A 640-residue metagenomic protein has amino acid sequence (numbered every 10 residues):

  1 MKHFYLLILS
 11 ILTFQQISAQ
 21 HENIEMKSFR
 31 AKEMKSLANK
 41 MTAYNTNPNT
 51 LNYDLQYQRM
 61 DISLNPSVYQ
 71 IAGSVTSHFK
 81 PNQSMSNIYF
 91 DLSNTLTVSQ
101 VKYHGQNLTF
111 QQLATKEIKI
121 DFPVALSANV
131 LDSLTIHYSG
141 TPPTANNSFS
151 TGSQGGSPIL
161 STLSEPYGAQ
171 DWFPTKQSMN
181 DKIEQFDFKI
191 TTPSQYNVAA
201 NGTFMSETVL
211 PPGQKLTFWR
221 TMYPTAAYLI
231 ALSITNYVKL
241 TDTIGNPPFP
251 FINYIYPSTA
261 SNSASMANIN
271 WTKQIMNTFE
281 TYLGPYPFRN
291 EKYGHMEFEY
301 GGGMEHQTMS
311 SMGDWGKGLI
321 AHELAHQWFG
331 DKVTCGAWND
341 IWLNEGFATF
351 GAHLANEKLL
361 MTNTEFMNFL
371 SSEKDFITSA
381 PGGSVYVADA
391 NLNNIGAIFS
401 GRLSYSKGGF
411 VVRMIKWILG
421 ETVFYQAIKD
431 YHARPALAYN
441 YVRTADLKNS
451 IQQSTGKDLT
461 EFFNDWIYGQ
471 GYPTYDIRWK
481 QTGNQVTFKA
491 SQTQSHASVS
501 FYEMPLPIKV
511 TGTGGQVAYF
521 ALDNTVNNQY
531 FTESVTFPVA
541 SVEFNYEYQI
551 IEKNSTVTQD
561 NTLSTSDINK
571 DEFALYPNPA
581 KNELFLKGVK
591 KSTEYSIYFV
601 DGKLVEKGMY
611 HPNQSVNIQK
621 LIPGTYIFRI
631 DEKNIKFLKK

Functional and structural regions predicted by a protein language model:
Y5, S18, I568-Y576, A580-K640: C-terminal outer-membrane/trafficking sorting elements
A19-A72, T460-E461: N-terminal, polar/Ser/Thr-rich
H21-F29, I88, S93-Q154, T532-T536: A surface-exposed beta-strand-loop module
G73, E165, Q177-A321, F350: Hydrophobic helix-coil surface modules that form long, contiguous segments used for peptide/substrate interaction
H137-F186, Y548-L563, Y576: Glycine/proline-rich low-complexity spacer/linker segments in large multi-domain proteins
S310-N368: Zinc-dependent metallopeptidase catalytic helix centered on the HExxH motif and its immediate flanking segment
E345-F410, M414, I418, L437-A438: Acidic/His/Gly-enriched intrinsically disordered linker/tail segments that often contain short helix/coil "MoRF-like"
G401-F488: Amphipathic alpha-helical substructures
